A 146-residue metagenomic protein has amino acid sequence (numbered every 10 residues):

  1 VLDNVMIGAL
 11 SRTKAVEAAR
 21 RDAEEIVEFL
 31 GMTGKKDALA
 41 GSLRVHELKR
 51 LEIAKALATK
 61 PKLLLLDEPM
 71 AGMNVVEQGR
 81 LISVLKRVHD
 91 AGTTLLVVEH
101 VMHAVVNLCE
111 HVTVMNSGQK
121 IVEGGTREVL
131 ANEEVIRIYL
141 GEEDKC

Functional and structural regions predicted by a protein language model:
V1-C146: Glycine-rich phosphate-binding loops of nucleotide-dependent enzymes
